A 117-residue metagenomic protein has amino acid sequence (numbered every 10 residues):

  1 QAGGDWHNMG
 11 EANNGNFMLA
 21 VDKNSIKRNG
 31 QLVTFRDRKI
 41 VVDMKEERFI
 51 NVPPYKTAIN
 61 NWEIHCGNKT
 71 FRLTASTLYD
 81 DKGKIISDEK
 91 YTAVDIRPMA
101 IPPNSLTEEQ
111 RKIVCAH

Functional and structural regions predicted by a protein language model:
Q1-N60, H65-H117: N-terminal secretory-pathway/extracellular module detecting exported/lumenal segments and adjacent signal-anchor/first
